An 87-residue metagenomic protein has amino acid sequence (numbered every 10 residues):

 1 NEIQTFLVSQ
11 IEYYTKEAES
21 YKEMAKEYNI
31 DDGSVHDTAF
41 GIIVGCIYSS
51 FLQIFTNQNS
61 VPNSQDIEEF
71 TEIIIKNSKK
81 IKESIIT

Functional and structural regions predicted by a protein language model:
N1-K26: Short terminal alpha-helical segments
K26-E27, I42: Short, flexible segments with low predicted structural confidence
I30-A39, N57-Q65: Short acidic, glycine/proline-enriched loop segments that cap or flank alpha-helices
H36-T56: Acidic, low-complexity, intrinsically disordered interaction modules
Q53-T87: Charged low-complexity stretches with an acidic bias
